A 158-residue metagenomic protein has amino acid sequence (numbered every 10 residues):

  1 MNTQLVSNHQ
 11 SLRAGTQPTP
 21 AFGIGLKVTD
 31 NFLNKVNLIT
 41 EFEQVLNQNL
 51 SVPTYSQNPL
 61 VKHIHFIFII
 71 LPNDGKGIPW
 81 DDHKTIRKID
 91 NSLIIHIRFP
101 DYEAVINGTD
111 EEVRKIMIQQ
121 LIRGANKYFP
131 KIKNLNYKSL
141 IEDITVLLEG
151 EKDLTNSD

Functional and structural regions predicted by a protein language model:
M1-T155: Sequence/structural signature of beta-propeller modules and their immediately flanking N-terminal secretory/stalk
